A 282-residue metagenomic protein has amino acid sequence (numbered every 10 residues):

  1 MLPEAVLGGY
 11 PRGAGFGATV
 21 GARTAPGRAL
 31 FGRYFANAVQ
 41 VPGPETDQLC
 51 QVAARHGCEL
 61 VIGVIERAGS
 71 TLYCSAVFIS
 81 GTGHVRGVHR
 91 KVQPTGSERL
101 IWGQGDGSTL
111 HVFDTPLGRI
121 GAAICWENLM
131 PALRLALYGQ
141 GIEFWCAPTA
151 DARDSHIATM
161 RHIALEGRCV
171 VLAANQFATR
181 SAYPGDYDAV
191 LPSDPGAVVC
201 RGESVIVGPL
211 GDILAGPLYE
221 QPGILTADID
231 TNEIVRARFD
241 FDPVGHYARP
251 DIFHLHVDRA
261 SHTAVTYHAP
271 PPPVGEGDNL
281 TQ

Functional and structural regions predicted by a protein language model:
M1-A18, L30, A53, L60-V61 (+6 more regions): Active-site beta-strand/loop signature of hydrolases that rely on acidic residues for catalysis
A5, A68, Q93, D151-R153 (+2 more regions): Glycine-rich beta-alpha junction loops
L7, M130, D212: Short active-site segment of divalent metal-dependent hydrolases/proteases that encodes the spacing between
G8, G15, V77, H89-T95 (+2 more regions): Short beta->alpha transition motifs characteristic of CBS
A14-A38: A charged helix-plus-loop insertion that forms the helical arch/lid used to bind and gate nucleic-acid substrates
G32-R55, H156-Y183, F253, A260: Short, compositionally biased leader-like segments
V41, E45-D47, Q51, R55-C58 (+6 more regions): Active-site catalytic loop in hydrolytic enzyme cores
Q176-Q282: C-terminal beta-strand edge segments of enzyme domains
